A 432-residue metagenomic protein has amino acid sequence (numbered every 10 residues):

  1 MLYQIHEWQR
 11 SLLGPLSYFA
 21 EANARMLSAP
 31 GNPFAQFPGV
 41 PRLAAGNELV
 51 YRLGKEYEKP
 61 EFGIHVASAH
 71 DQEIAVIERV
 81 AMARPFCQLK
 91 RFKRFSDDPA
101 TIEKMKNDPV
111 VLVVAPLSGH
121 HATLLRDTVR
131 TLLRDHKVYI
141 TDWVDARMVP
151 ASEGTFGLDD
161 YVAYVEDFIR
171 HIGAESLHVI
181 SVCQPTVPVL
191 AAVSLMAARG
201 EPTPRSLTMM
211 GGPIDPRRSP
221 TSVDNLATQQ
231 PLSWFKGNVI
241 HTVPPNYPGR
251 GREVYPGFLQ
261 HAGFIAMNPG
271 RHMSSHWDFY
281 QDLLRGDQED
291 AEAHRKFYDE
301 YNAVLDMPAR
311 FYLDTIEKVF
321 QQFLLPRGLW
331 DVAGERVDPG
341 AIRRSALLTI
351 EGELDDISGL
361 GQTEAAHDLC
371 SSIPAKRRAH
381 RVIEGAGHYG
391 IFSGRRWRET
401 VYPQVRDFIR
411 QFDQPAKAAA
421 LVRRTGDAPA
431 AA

Functional and structural regions predicted by a protein language model:
M1-A45, A174, A192-R310: Alpha/beta-hydrolase-fold enzymes
G63-V149: Short, surface-exposed "cap/lid" segments of acyl-processing enzymes
M148-P150, D160-L177, V189-S194: Conserved acidic catalytic loop of the alpha/beta-hydrolase fold
I180-T186, G352: Conserved alpha/beta-hydrolase "nucleophile elbow" surrounding the catalytic nucleophile
F320-P339: Active-site nucleophile elbow and catalytic-triad environment of alpha/beta-hydrolase enzymes
I342-R343, L348-E351, D355: Short beta-strand/loop motif that positions the catalytic acidic residue of the alpha/beta-hydrolase fold
D356-Q362: Conserved alpha/beta-hydrolase "acid-adjacent" motif
I383-E399: Catalytic histidine-centered segment of alpha/beta-hydrolase-like enzymes
